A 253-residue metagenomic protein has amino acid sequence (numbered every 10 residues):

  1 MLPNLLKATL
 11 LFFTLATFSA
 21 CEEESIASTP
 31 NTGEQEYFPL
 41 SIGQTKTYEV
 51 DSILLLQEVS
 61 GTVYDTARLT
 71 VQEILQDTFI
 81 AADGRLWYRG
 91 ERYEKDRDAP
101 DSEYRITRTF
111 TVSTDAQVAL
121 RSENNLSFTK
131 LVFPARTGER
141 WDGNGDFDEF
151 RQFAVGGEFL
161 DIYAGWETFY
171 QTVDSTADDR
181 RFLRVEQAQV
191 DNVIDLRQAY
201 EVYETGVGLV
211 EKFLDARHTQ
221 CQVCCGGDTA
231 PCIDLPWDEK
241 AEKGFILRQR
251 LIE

Functional and structural regions predicted by a protein language model:
M1-T9: Bacterial N-terminal signal peptides that target proteins for export
T17-A20: C-terminal motif of bacterial Sec signal peptides marking the signal peptidase cleavage site
E22-E253: Conserved functional acidic sites
